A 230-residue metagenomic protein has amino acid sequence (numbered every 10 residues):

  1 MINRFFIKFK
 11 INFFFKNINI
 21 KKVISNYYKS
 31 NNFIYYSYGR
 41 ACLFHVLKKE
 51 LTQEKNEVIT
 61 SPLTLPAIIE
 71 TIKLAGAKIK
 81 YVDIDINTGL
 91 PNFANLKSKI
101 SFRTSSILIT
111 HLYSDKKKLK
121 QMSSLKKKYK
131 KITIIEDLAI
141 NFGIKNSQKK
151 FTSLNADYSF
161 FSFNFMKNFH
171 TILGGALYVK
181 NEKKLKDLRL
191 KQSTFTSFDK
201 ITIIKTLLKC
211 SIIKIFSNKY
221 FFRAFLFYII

Functional and structural regions predicted by a protein language model:
M1-E54, A75, I100: Conserved PLP-binding active-site segment in aminotransferase class I/II-type PLP enzymes
I24-S25, I72, K126-K127: A generic structural signal for well-ordered alpha-helical segments
Y35, T60, I109: A short beta-strand submotif of the Rossmann-like class I SAM-dependent methyltransferase core that lines
R40, L65, F142: Conserved SAM/SAH-binding loop
V46-S101: Conserved PLP-anchoring active-site segment centered on the Schiff-base-forming lysine
N87-L190: Active-site phosphate-binding strand-loop segment of PLP-dependent enzymes
N168-I230: Conserved core segment of the aminotransferase class I/II
